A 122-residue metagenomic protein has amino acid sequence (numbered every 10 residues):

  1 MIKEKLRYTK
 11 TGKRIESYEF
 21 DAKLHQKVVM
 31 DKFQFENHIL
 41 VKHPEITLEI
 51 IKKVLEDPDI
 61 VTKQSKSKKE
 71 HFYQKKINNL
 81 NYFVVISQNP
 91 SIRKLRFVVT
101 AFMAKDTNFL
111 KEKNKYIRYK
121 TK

Functional and structural regions predicted by a protein language model:
M1-K122: Ribonuclease/tRNase effector modules and their secretory precursors
